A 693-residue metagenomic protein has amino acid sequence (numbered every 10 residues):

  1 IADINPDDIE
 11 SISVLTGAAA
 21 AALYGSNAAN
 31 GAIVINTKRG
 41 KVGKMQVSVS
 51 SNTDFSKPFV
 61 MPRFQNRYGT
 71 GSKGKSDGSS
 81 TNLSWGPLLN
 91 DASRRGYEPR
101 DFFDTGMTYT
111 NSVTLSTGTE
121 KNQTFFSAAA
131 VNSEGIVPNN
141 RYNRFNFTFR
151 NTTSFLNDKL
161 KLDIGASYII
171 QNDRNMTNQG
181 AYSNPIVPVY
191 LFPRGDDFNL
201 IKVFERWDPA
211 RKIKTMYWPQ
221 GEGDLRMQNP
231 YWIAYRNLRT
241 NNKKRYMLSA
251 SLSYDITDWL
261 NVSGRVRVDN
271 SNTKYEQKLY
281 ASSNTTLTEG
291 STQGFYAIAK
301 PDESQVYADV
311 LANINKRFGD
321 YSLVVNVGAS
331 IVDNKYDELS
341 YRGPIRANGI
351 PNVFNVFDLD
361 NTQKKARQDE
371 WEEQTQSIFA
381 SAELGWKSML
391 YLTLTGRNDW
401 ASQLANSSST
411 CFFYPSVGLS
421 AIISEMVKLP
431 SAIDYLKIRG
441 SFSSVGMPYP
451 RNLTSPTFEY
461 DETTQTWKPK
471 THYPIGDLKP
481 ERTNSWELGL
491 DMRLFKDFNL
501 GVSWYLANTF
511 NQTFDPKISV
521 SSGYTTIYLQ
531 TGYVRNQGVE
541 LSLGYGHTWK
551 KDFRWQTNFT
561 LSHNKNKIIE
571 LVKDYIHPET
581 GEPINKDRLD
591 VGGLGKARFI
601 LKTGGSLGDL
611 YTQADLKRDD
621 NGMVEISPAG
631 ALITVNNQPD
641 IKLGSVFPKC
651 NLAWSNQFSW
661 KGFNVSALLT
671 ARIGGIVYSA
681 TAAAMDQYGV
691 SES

Functional and structural regions predicted by a protein language model:
I1, G31-A32, R39-N139, M176-G180 (+4 more regions): Residues embedded in well-ordered regular secondary structure
I1-G17: Short acidic/polar hinge/loop motifs at secondary-structure boundaries that mediate gating or recognition
I12-S13, I33-I35: Non-catalytic regulatory/gating segments with a bias toward low-complexity or hydrophobic composition
A18-L23, G40-G43, F55-P58, G135-I136 (+6 more regions): Short beta-strands and strand-coil junctions in structured, solvent-facing domains, enriched
S48-S93, N178, S340-R342, L529 (+3 more regions): Conserved small-residue
G86, G106-Y109, R144-F145, R150-L156 (+5 more regions): Extracellular/periplasmic, surface-exposed regions of secreted and cell-surface proteins
P87, P99-F102, Y231, T285-T286 (+2 more regions): Extracytoplasmic gating/loop element in the C-terminal half of outer-membrane beta-barrel translocons and assembly
T114, Q556, S645-I673, S693: Conserved C-terminal beta-signal and adjacent last beta-strands/turns of outer-membrane beta-barrel proteins
